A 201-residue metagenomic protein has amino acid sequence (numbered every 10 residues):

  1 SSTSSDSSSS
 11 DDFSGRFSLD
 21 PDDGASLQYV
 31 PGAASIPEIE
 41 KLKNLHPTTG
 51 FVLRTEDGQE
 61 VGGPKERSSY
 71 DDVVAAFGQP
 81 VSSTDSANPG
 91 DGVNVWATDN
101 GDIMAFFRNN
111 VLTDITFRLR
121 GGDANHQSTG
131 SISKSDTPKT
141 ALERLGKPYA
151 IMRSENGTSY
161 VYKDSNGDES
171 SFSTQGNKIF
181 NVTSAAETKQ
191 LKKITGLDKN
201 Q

Functional and structural regions predicted by a protein language model:
S1-D11: Acidic, proline-/serine-/threonine-rich low-complexity intrinsically disordered repeat tracts
F13-T49, L53-E60, S68-V111, S133-K134 (+1 more regions): A cross-family detector of function-defining hotspots
I115-F117: A short acidic-to-branched-hydrophobic micro-motif
L119-S135: A low-complexity, Ser/Thr/Gly/Pro-enriched, surface-exposed linker/loop concept that marks segments flanking
